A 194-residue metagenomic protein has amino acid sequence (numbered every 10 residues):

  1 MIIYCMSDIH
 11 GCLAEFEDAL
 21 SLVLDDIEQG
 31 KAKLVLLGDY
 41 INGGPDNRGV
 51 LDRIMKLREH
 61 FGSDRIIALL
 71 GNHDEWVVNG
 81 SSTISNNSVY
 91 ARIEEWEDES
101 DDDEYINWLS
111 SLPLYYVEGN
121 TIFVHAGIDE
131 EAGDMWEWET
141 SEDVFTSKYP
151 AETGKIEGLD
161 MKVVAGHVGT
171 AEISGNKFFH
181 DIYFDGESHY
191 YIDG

Functional and structural regions predicted by a protein language model:
M1-R53, E59: N-terminal active-site segment of His-dependent metallophosphoesterases
M6-S7, L34-G38, I67-N72, V124 (+2 more regions): Active-site neighborhood of phospho(di)ester-bond hydrolases with catalytic His/Asp-centered motifs
E15, W76-V77, E172: Phosphate- and divalent-cation-binding pockets in alpha/beta enzyme and binding domains that engage nucleotide-derived
L22-V23, L51-I54, S85-N87, T140-S141 (+1 more regions): Glycine-rich, phosphate-binding/catalytic loops in enzymes
G30-K31, G43-G119, F123, D129-E130 (+1 more regions): Active-site neighborhood of divalent metal-dependent phosphoester bond hydrolases
L36, V117-E118, F184-D185: Generic beta-strand structural signal
E59, E142-V144, K148-G194: Conserved beta-sheet core of the metallophosphoesterase superfamily
A132-W138, S174-G175: Cytochrome P450 core scaffold surrounding the K-helix E-X-X-R motif and the conserved "meander" helix-loop region
